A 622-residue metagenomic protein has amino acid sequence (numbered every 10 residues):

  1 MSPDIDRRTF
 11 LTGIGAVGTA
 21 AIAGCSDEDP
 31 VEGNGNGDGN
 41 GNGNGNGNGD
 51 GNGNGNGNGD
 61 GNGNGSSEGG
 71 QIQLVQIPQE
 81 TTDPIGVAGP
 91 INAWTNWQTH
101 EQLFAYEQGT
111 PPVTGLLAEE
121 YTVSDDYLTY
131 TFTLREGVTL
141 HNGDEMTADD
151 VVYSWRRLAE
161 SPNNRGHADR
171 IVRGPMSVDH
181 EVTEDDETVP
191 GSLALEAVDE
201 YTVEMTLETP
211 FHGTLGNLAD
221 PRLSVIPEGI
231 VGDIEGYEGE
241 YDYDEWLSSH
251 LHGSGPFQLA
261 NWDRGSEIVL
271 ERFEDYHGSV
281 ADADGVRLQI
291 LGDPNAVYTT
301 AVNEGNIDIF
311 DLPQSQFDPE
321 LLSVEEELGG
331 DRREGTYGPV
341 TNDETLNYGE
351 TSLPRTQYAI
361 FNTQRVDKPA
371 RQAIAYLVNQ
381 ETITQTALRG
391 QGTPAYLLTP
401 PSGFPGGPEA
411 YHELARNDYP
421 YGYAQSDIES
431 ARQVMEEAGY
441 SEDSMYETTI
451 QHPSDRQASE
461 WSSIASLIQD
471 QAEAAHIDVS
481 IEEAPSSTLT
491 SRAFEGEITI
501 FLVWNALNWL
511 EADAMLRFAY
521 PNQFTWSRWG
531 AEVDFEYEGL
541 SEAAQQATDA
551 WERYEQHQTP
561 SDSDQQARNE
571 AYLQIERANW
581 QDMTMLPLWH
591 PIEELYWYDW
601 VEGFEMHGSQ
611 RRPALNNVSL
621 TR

Functional and structural regions predicted by a protein language model:
F10-L11, V123, L128, A424 (+3 more regions): Extracytoplasmic/peripheral linker and loop segments enriched in polar/acidic and small residues with frequent Thr/Pro
V75-V123, H252-G253: N-terminal lobe/hinge region of extracytoplasmic solute-binding protein
Q108, F211, A219-A281, G285-R287 (+1 more regions): Gly/Pro-rich hinge or "lid" segments in bacterial periplasmic/extracellular proteins
E120-H167: Aromatic- and charge-enriched surface segment that lines or borders ligand/interaction sites
V172-I234: Surface-exposed binding/hinge segments that line and control ligand-binding clefts or catalytic entry sites
E245, V269, F273-R332: Ligand-site clamp/hinge motif
V366-D470, A474, Q574: Append "and occasionally in soluble cytosolic enzymes with long acidic Gly/Pro-rich linkers
L595-R622: Long beta-strand-rich cores associated with HINT superfamily self-processing modules
